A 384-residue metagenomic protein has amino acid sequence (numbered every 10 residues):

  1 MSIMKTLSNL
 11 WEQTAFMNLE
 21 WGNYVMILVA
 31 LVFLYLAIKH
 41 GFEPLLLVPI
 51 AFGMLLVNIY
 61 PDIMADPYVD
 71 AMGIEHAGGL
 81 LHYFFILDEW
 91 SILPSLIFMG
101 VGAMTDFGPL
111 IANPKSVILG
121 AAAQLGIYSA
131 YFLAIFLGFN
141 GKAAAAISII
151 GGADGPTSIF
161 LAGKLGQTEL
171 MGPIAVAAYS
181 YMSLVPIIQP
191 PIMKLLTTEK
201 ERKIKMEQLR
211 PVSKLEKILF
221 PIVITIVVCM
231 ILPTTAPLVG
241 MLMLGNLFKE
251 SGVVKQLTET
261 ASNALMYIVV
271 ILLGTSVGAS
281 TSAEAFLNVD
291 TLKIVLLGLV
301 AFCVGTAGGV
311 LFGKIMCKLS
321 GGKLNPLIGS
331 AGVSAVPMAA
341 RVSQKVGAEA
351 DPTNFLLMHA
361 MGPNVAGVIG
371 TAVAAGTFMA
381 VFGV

Functional and structural regions predicted by a protein language model:
M1-D70, H76: N-terminal alpha-helical transmembrane segments of multi-pass membrane transport and channel/translocase proteins
M1-N18, Y24, D70-A77, P191-F220 (+2 more regions): Intrinsically disordered, low-complexity non-transmembrane regions of multi-pass membrane transporters
I38-L47, Y83-F84, M104-L119, V254-S262 (+4 more regions): Interfacial helix-loop-helix linkers and transmembrane-helix boundary segments in multi-pass membrane proteins
W90, F98-M104, L119-S129, L133 (+3 more regions): Alpha-helical membrane segments and immediately flanking helix-loop junctions that form or couple to the substrate/ion
L110-Y131, S282-G309, A360-N364: Entry/N-cap segments of selected transmembrane alpha helices and their immediately preceding amphipathic helices
E169-I187, L297-G305, I328-A331: Alpha-helical transmembrane segments
A177-V253: Membrane-embedded hairpin module used as a gating/binding unit in multi-pass transport and secretion proteins
T225-F312: Transmembrane helical segments that form the transport core of multi-pass membrane transport proteins
